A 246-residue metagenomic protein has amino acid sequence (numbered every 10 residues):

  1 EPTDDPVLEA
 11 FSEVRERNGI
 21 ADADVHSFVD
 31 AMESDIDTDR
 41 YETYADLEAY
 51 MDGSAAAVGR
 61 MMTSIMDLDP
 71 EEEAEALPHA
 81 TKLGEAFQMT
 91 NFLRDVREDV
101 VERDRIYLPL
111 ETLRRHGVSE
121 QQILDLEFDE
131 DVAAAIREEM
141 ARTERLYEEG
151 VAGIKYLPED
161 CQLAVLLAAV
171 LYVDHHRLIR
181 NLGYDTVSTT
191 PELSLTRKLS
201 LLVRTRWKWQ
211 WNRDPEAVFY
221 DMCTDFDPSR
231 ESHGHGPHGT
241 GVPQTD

Functional and structural regions predicted by a protein language model:
E1-G84, D99-D246: Catalytic cores of Mg2+-dependent Asp-rich isoprenoid enzymes
F87-V100: Acidic (Asp/Glu-rich) catalytic motifs at the cytosolic membrane interface
